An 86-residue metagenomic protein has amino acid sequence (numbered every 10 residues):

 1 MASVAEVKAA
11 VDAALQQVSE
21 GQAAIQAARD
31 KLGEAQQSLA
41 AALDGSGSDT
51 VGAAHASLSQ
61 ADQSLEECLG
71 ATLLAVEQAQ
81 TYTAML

Functional and structural regions predicted by a protein language model:
M1-L86: Amphipathic alpha-helical hairpins/coiled-coils and adjacent low-complexity
